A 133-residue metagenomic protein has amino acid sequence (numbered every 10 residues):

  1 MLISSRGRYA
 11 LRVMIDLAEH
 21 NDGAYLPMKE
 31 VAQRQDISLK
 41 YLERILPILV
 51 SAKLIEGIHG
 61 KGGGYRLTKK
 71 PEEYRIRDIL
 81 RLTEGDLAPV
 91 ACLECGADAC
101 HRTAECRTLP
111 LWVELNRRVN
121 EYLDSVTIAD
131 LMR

Functional and structural regions predicted by a protein language model:
I3-S5, Y9-I37: N-terminal helix-turn-helix DNA-binding core of bacterial DNA-binding proteins
Q33, V50-S51: Alpha-helical residues within the helix-turn-helix
K40: Key DNA-contact positions within bacterial/archaeal DNA-binding proteins
L46-P47: Short, hydrophobic-biased segments on the C-terminal half of alpha helices that form "recognition helices"
S51-L54, L82: Residue cluster at the C-terminal edge of the helix-turn-helix DNA-binding motif
L54-L67: Beta-hairpin "wing" of winged helix-turn-helix
T68-R133: Non-DNA-binding regulatory cores of transcription-related proteins, predominantly C-terminal effector-binding
